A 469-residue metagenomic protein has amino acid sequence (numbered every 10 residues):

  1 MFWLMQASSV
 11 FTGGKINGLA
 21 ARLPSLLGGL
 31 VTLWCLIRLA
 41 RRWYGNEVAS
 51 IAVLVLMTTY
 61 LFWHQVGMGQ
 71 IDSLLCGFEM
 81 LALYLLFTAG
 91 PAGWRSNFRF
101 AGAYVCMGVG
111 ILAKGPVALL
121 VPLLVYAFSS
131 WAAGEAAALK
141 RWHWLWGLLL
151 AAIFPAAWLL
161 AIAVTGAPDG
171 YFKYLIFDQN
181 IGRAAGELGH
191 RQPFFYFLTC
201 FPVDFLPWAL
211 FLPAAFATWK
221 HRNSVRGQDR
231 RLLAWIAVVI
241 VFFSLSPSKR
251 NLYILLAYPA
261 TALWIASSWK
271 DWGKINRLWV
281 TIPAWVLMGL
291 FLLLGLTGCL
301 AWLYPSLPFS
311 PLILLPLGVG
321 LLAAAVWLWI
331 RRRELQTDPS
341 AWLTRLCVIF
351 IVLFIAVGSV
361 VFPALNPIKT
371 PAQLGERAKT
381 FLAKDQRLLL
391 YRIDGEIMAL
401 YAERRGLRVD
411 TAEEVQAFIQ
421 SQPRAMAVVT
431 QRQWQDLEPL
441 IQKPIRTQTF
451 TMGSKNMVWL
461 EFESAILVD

Functional and structural regions predicted by a protein language model:
M1-W279, T297, L335, K455: Membrane-integral, polyisoprenol-dependent glycosyltransferases of the GT-C/oligosaccharyltransferase superfamily
A101, T218-D469: Membrane-embedded architecture of ER/inner-membrane glycosylation machinery
